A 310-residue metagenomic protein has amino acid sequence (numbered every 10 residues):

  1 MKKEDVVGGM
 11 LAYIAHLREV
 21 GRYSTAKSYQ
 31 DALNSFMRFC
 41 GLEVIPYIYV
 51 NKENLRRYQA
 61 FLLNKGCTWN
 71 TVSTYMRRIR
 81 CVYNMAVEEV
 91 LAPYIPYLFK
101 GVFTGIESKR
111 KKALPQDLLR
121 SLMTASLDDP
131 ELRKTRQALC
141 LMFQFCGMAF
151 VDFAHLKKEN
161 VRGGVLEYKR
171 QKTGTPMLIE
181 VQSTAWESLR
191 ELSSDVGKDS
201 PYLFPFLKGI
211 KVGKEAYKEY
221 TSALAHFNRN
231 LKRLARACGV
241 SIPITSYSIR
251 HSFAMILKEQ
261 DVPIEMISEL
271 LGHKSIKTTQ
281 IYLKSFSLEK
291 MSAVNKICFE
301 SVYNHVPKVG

Functional and structural regions predicted by a protein language model:
S35, K65-L98, M148: N-terminal DNA-binding recognition helix of tyrosine site-specific recombinases/integrases
R56-R57, E88, A92-T124, G209-Y217: Flexible interdomain linker/hinge and immediately adjacent N-terminus of the catalytic tyrosine-recombinase domain
V102-F150, A154: Basic, Lys/Arg- and aromatic-enriched nucleic-acid-binding interface segment
A113, R170-G174, L271-K296: Catalytic-site neighborhood detector that most strongly recognizes the C-terminal catalytic loop/helix of tyrosine
H155-L192: Conserved tyrosine-mediated DNA breakage-rejoining catalytic core shared by Y-recombinases
E159-V165, V240-I242, V262-I281, L288 (+1 more regions): Short, polar N-cap/turn motifs at the start of nucleic acid-interacting alpha helices
D195-K198, K208-K214, I297-G310: C-terminal secondary-structure termini that scaffold catalytic or DNA-interacting sites
K198, N228-E269: Short, basic (Lys/Arg/His-rich) helix/loop patches that form interaction surfaces in the mid-to-C-terminal regions
